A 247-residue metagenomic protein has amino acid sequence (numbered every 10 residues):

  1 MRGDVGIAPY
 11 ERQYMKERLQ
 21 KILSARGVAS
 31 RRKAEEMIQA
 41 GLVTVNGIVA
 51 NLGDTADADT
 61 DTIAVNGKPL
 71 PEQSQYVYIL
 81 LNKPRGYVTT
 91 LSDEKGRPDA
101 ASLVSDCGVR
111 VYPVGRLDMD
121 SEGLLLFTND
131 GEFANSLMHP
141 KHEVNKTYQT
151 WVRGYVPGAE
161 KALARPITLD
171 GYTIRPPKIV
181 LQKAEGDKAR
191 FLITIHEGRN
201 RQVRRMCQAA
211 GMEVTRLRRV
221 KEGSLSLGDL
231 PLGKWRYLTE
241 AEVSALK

Functional and structural regions predicted by a protein language model:
I7-A8: Short, low-complexity intrinsically disordered segments enriched in A/P/G/S/L with frequent Arg, especially at protein
E11-K247: Basic, flexible Lys/Arg- and Gly-enriched helix-loop patches that mediate nucleic-acid binding at interfaces with rRNA
